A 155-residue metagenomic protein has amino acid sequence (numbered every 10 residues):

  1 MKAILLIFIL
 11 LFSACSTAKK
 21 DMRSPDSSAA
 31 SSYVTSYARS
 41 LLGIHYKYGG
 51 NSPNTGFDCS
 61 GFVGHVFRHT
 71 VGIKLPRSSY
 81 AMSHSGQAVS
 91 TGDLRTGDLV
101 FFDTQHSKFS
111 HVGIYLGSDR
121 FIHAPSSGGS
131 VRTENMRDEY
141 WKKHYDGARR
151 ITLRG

Functional and structural regions predicted by a protein language model:
M1-F8, K19: Sec-dependent signal peptide recognition, specifically the positively charged N-region followed immediately by
L11-A14: C-terminal motif of bacterial Sec signal peptides marking the signal peptidase cleavage site
S16-S36, I73, A88-V89, F109 (+1 more regions): Aromatic- and glycine-rich peptidoglycan recognition patches
R23, I44-T96: Catalytic cysteine-centered active-site loop
S31, T35, R39, S60-F67 (+2 more regions): Extracytoplasmic/secreted envelope proteins and their assembly/folding machinery, especially bacterial periplasmic
G97-L99, D119: Structural motif
